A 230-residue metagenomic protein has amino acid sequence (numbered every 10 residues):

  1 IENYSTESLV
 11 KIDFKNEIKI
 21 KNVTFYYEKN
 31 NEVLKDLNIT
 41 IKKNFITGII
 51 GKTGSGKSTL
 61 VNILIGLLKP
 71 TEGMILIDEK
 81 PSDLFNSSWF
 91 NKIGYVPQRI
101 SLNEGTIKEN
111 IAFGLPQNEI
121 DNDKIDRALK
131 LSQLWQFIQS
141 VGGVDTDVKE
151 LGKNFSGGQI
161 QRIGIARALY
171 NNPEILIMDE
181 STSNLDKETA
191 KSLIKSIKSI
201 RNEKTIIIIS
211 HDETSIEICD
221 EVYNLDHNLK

Functional and structural regions predicted by a protein language model:
I1-K29, K69-E72, L76, L84 (+3 more regions): ABC transporter TMD-NBD coupling linker
I50-K52: The feature captures the beta-strand-to-loop junction immediately N-terminal to the Walker
I65: Helix-to-loop junction immediately C-terminal to a conserved catalytic motif
L68, I163, A168-Y170: Hydrophobic/aromatic position at a conserved helix-loop-beta junction within ABC-family ATPase nucleotide-binding
I100-D147: Conserved "ABC signature" C-loop
W135-I163, N228: ABC-fold ATPase nucleotide-binding domain signature/coupling loops
Y170-E174, E203: A short, proline-enriched helix->beta-strand linker immediately N-terminal to the Walker B motif in ABC-type P-loop
L176-D179: Catalytic Walker B motif of ABC-type/P-loop ATPase nucleotide-binding domains
